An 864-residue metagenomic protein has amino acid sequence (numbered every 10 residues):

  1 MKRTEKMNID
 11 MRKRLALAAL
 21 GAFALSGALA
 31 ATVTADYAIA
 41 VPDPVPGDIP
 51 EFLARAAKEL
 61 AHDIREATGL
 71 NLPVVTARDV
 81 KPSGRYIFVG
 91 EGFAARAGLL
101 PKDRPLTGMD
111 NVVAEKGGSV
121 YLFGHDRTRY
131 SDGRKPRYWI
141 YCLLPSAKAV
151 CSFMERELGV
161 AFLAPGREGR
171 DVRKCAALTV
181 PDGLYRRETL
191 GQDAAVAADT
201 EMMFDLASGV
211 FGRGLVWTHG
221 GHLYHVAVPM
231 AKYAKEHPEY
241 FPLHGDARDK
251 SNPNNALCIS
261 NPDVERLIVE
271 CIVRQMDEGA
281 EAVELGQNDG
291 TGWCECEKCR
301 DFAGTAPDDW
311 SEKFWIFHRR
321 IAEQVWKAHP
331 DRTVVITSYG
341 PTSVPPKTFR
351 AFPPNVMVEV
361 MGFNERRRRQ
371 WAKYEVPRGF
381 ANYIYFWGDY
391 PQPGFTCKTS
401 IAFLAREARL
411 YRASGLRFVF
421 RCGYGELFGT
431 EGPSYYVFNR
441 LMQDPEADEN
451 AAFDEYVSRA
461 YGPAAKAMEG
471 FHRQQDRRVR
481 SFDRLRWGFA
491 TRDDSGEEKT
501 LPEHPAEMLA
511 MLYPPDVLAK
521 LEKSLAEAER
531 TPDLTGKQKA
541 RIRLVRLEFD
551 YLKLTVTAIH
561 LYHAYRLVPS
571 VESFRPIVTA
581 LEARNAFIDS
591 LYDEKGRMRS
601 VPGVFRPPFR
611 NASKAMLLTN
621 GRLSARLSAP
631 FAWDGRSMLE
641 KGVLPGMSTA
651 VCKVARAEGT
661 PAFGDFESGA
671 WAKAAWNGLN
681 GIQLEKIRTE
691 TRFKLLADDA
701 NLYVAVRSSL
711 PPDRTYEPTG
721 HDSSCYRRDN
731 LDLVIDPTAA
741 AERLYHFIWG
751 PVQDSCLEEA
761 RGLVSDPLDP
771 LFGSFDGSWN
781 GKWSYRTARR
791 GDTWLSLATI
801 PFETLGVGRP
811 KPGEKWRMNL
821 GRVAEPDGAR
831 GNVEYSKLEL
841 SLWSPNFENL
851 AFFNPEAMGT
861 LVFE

Functional and structural regions predicted by a protein language model:
T4-A18: Bacterial N-terminal signal peptides that target proteins for export
A16, S26-D110, L178, L184: Acidic, contiguous N-terminal accessory segments
A56-E59, D63, G108-R319, W326 (+5 more regions): Feature activates predominantly on carbohydrate-active enzymes
K235-A328, T333-T348, R366, F438 (+6 more regions): Polysaccharide-binding and catalytic clefts of secreted carbohydrate-active enzymes
I259-R266, R274, V360, R366-K466 (+3 more regions): Structured mid-domain segments that build the active-site/substrate or prosthetic-cofactor binding neighborhood
I336-N364, F395-T399, F428-Y435, L554: Substrate-binding cleft/loops of secretory-pathway carbohydrate-active enzymes
M442-M647: Catalytic domains of carbohydrate-active enzymes that cleave complex glycans
W633-E864: Structural preference for beta-rich elements and adjacent junctions enriched in aromatics
